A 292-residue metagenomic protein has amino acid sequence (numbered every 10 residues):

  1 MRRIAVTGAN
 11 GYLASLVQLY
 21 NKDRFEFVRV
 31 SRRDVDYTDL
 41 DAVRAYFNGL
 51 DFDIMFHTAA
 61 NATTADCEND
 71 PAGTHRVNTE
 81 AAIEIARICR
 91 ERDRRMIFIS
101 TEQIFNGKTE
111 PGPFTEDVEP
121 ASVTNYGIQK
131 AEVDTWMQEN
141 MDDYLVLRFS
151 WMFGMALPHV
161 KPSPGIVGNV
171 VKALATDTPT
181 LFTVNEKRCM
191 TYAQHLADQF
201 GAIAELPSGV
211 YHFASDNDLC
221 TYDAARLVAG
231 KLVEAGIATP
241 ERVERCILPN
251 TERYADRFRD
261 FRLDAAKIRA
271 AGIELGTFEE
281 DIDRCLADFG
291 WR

Functional and structural regions predicted by a protein language model:
R2-N21: N-terminal Rossmann NAD(P)H-binding glycine-rich loop of SDR-like oxidoreductase domains
R29-D39: Rossmann-fold cofactor-recognition segment
Y37-T79, I88-R90: NAD(P)H-binding glycine-rich loop region in Rossmannoid oxidoreductase-like domains and their noncatalytic homologs
I83-A121: Conserved Rossmann-fold NAD(P)-dependent oxidoreductase catalytic core, especially the SDR/UDP-sugar
A121-L145: Active-site Tyr-X1-5-Lys
Q138-R188, H195: NAD(P)-dependent short-chain dehydrogenase/reductase
Q199, I203-R253: Mid/C-terminal beta-alpha module of Rossmann-like enzyme folds, strongest in SDR-family dehydrogenases/epimerases
C220-R226, R245-C285, F289-R292: Conserved C-terminal active-site "lid" loop/helix of NAD(P)H-dependent oxidoreductases that clamps the redox cofactor
